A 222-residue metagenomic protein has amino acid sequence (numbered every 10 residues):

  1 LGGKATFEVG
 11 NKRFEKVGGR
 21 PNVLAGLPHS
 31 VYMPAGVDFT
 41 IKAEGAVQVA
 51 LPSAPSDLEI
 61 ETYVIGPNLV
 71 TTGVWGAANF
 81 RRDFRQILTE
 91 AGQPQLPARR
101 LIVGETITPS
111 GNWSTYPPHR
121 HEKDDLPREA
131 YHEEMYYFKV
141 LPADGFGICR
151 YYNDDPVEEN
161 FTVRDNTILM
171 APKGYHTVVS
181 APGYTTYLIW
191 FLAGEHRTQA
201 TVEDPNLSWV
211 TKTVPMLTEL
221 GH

Functional and structural regions predicted by a protein language model:
L1-E15, M33, S110-G111, E122-T167 (+4 more regions): Glycine- and acidic-residue-biased ligand/ion/polar-headgroup-sensing regions
E15-P21: Active-site cofactor/substrate anionic-group-binding motifs, chiefly glycine- and Lys/Arg-rich phosphate-binding loops
N22, A46-T89, R150-Y152, I189-H222: Double-stranded beta-helix
N22-I60, R164-D165, K173-Q199: Ligand-binding loop in jelly-roll beta-barrel domains
T40-G45, L58, P94-P97, P142-G145: Secondary-structure boundary elements
P52-P55, T106-I107, G111, L141 (+1 more regions): Structured loops at beta-to-helix junctions and adjacent beta-edge loops in soluble globular domains
N79-M135: A short glycine-rich, His/Asp/Glu-containing loop-to-beta-strand
